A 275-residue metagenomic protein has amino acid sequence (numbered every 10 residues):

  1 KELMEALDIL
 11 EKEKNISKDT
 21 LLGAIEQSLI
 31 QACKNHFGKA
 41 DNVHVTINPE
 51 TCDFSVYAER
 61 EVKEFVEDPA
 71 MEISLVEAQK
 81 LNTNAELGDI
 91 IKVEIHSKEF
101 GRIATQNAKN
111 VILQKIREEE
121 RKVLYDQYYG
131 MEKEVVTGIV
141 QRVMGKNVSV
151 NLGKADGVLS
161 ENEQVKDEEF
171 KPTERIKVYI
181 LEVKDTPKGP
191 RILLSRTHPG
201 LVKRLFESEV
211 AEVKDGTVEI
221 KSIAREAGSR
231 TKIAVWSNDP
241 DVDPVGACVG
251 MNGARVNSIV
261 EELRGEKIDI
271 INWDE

Functional and structural regions predicted by a protein language model:
K1-E275: RNA-contacting regions in translation and RNA-metabolism proteins, encompassing KH/S1 modules where present
